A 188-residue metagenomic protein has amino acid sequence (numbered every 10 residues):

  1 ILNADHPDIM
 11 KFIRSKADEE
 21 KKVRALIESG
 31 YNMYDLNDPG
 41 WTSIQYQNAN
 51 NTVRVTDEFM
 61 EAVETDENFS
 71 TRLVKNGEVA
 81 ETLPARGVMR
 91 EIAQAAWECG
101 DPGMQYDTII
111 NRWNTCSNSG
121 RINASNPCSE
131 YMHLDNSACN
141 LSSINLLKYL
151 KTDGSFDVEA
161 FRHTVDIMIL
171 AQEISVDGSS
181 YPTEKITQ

Functional and structural regions predicted by a protein language model:
I1-F161, D177-Q188: Active-site cavity-forming subdomains of large catalytic enzyme subunits
H163, I167: Active-site helix-to-loop segments that bind/position phosphate- or nucleotide-bearing substrates and donors across
M168-G178: A glycine-rich, basic-preceded beta-loop-alpha segment at the flavin cofactor/substrate interface of flavin-utilizing
